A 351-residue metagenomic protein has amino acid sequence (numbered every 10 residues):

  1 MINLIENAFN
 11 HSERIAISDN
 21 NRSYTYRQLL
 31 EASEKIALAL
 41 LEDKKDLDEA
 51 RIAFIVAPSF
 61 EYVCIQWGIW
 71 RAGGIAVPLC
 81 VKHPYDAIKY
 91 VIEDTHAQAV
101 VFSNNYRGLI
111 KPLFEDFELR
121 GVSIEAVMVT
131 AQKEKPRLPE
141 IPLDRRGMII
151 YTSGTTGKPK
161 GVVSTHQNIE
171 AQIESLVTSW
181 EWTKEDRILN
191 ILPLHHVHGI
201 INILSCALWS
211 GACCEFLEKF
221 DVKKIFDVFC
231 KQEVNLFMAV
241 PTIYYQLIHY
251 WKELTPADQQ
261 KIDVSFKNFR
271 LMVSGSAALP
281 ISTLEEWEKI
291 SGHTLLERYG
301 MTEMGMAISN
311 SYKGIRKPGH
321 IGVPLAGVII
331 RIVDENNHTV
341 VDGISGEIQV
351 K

Functional and structural regions predicted by a protein language model:
N3-T25: AMP-dependent adenylate-forming
R22, A37-H83: Conserved AMP-binding/adenylate-forming
T25-R27, G147-E174: Conserved AMP-binding A3 loop
E42, W67, R71-E140: Structural core segment of the AMP-binding/adenylate-forming
E134-Y151, K158, E181-R187: Conserved pre-ATP/AMP-binding loop-to-beta segment of ANL
E170-R187, V197-L236, Q246-W251: Conserved AMP-binding/adenylation subdomain of ANL enzymes
V234-A239, H249-R316, I329: Gly/Ser/Thr-rich phosphate-binding loop
R331-K351: Conserved beta-loop-beta connector loops within the AMP-binding
